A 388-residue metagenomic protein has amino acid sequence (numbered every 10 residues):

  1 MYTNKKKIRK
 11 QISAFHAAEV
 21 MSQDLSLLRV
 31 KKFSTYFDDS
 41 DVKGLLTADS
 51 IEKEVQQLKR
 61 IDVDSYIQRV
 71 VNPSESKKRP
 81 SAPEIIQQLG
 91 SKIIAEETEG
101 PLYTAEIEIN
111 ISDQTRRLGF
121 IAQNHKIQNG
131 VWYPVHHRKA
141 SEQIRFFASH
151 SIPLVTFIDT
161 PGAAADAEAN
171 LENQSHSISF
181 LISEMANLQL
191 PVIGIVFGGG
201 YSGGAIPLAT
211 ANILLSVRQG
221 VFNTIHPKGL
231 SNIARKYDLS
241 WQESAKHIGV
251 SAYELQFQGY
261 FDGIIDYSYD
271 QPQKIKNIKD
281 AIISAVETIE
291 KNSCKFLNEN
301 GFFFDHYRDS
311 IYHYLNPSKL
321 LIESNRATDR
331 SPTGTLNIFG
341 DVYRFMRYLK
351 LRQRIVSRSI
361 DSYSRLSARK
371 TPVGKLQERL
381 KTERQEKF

Functional and structural regions predicted by a protein language model:
M1-L118, A122-N129, K276-F388: Intrinsically disordered, low-complexity segments enriched in small/flexible residues
Y2-D49, I158-G301: Conserved catalytic cores of soluble enzyme domains, especially glycine-rich substrate-binding beta-alpha loops
E106-A186, V192-S202: Cleft-lining beta-strand/loop regions that shape enzyme active-site pockets
S141, A209, Q256, L349-R352: Residue-level recognition of well-ordered secondary-structure positions
